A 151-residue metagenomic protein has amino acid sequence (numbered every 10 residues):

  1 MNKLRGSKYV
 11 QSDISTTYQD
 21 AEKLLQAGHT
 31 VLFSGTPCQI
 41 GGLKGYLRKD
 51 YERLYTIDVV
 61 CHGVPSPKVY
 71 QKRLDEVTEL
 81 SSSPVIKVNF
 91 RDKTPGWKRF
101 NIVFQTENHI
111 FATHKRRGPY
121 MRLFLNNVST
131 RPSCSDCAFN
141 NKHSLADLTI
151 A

Functional and structural regions predicted by a protein language model:
M1-A151: Iron-sulfur-associated redox domains of electron-transfer enzymes in respiratory and anaerobic energy metabolism
